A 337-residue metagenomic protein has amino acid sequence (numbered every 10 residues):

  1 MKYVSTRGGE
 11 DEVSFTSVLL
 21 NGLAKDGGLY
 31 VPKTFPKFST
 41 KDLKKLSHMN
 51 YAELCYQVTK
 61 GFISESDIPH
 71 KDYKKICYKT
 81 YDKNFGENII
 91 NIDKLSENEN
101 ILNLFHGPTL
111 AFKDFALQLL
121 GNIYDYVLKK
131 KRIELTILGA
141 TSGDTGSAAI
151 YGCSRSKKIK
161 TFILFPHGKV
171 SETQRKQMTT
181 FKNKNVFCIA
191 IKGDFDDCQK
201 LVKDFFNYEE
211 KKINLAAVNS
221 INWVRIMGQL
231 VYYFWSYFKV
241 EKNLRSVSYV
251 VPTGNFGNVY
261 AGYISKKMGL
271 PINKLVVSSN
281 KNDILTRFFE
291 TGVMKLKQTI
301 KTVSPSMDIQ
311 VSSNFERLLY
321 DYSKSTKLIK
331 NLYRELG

Functional and structural regions predicted by a protein language model:
M1-G337: PLP-dependent amino-acid enzyme catalytic core
